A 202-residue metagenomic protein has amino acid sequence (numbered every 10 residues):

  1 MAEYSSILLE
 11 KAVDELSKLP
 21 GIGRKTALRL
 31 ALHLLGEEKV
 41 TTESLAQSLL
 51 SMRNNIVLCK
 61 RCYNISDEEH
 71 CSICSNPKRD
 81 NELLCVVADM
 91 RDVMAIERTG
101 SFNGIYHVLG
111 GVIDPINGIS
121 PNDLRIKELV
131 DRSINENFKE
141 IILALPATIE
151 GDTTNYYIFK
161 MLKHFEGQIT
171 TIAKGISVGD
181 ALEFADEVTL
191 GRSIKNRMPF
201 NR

Functional and structural regions predicted by a protein language model:
E3-E10, K18, A31-V93: Cys/His-rich Zn2+-binding cysteine-cluster or related metal-binding knuckle/ribbon modules and their
D67, K78-R79, M90-V93, V112-P115 (+2 more regions): Conserved nucleotide-binding/hydrolysis micro-motifs of P-loop NTPases
L83-A88, F138-E150: Acidic beta-strand-to-loop metal/phosphate-binding motif
I96-G118: Histidine/lysine/aspartate-rich catalytic loop segments that bind and position anionic ligands
G111-F138: Glycine-rich oxoanion-binding loops at beta->alpha junctions
E150-K163: Short Gly/Thr/Asp-enriched flexible loops that form oxyanion-binding sites at enzyme active sites
E166-I172, A181-R202: Conserved phosphate-handling catalytic cores of large alpha/beta enzymes
